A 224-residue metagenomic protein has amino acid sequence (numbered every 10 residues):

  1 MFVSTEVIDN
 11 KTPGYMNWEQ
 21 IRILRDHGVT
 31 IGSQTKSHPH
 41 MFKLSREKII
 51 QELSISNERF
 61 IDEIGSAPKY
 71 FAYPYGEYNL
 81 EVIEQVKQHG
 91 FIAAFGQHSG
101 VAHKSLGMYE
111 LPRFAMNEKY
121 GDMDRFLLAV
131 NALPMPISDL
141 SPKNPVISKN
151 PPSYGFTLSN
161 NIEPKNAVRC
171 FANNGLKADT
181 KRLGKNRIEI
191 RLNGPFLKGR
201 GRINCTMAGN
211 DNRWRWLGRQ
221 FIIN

Functional and structural regions predicted by a protein language model:
M1-E84, I92, S105-A115: Metal-dependent polysaccharide deacetylase catalytic core of the NodB/CE4 family, i.e., the active-site-bearing domain
T5-M16, M116-N224: Terminal accessory/targeting
I61-G76, G100-S105, K177-P195: Repeat-unit-sized solenoid/scaffold elements
F91-G100: Acidic, His- and aromatic-enriched active-site or binding-groove loops in soluble protein domains that engage sugars
